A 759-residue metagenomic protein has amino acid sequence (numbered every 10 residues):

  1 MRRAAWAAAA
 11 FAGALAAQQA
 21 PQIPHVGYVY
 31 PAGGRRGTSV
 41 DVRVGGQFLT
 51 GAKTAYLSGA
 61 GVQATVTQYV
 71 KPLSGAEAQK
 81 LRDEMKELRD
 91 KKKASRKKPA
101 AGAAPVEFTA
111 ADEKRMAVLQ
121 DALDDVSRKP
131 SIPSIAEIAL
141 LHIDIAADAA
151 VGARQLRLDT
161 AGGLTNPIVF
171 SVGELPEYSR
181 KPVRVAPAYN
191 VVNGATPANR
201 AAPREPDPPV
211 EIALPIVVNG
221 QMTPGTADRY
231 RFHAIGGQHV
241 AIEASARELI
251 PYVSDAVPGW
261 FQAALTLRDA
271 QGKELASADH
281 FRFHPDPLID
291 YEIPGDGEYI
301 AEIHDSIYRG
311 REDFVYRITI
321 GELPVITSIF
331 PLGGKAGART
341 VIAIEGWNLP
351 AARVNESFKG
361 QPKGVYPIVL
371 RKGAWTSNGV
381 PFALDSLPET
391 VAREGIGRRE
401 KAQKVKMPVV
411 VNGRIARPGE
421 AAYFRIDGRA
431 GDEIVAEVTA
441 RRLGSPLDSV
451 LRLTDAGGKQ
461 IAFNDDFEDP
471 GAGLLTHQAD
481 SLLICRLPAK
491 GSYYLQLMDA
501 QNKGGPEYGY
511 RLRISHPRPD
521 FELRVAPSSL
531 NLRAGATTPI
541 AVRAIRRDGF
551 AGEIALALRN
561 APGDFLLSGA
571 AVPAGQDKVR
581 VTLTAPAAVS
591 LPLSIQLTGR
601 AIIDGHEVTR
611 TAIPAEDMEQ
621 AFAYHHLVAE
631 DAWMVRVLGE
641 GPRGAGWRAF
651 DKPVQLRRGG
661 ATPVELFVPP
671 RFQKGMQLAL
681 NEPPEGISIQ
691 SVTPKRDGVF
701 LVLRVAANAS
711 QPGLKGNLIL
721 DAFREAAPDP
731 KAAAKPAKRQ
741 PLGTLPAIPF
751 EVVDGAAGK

Functional and structural regions predicted by a protein language model:
M1-A8: Bacterial N-terminal signal peptides that target proteins for export
A9-Q18: Hydrophobic h-region of N-terminal signal peptides that target proteins for export in Gram-negative bacteria
L15, A571-A574, A588, V654 (+4 more regions): C-terminal segments of large proteins
Q18-A213, V217-M222, H304-G310, F314-V315 (+8 more regions): Ser/Thr/Pro-rich low-complexity tracts
P21-S95, P105-V106, E211-W375, L384 (+6 more regions): Acidic, Ser/Thr/Pro-rich low-complexity intrinsically disordered segments
S131-I135, F281-F283, I293, L475-H477 (+7 more regions): Short proline/glycine- and polar residue-rich coil/turn motifs
L141-A149, A343, N355-P362, V542-I545 (+5 more regions): Extracellular/luminal low-complexity segments enriched in Ser/Thr/Pro
L532-A534, G646, V654-G660: C-terminal luminal/periplasmic domains and tails of membrane-associated envelope-modifying transferases
